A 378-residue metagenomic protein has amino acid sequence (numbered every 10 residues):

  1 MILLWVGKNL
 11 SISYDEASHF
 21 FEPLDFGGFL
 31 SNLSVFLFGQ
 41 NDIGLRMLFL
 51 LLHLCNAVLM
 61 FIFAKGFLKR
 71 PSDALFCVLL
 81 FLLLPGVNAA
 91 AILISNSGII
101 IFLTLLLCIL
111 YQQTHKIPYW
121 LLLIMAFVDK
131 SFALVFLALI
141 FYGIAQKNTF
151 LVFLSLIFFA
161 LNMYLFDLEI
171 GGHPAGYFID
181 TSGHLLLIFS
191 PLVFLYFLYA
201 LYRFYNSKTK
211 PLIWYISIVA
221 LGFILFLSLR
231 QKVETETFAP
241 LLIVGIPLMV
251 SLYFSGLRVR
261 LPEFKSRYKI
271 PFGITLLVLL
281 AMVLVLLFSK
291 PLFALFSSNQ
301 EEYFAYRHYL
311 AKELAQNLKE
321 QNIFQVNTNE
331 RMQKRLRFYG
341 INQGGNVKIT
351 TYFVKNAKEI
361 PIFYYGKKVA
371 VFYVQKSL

Functional and structural regions predicted by a protein language model:
M47-F67: Transmembrane-helix motifs of polytopic, lipid-linked glycan transferases
I62, I99-I117: Specific aromatic-rich, kink-prone transmembrane helix
C77-L82: Short helix- or helix-capping micro-motifs that position conserved polar/aromatic residues at function-defining sites
A89-S97: Short acidic/glycine- and proline-prone juxtamembrane loop motifs at membrane-interface regions of multi-pass membrane
I117-Y142, I224: Membrane-interface alpha helices of multi-pass inner-membrane proteins
K232-K265: Hydrophobic/aromatic-rich transmembrane helices and adjacent perimembrane loops
L257-K290: Signature aromatic-anchored transmembrane alpha helix within multi-pass, membrane-resident enzymes that catalyze glycan
L286-A370: Short periplasmic/luminal acceptor-recognition loop of GT-C membrane glycosyltransferases, typified by
